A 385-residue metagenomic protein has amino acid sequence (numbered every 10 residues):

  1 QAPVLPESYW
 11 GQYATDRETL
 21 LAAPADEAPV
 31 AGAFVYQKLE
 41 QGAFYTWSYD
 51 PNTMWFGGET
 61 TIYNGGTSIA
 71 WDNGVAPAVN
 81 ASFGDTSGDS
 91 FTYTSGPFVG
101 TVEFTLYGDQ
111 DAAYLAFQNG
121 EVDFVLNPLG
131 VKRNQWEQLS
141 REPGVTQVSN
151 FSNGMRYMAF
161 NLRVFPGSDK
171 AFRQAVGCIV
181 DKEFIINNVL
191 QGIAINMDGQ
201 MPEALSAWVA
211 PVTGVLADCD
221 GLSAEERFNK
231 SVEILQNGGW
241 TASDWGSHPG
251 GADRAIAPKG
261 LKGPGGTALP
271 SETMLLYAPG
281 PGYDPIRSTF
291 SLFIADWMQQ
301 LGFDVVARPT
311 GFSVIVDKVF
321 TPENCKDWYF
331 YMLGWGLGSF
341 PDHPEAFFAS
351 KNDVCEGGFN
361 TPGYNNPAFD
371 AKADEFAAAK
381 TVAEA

Functional and structural regions predicted by a protein language model:
A2-E103, D111, F228-N229, E233-N237: Gly/Pro-rich hinge or "lid" segments in bacterial periplasmic/extracellular proteins
G32-V35, Y45, V99-T105, L269-P281 (+2 more regions): Short, well-ordered beta-strand elements
F34-V35, N196-P258, A278-T289, K380-E384: Structural transition elements
Q37-S48, P77-T92, E103-V164, A175 (+2 more regions): Extracellular/periplasmic solute-recognition and catalytic clefts
M54-F56, V164-F172: Short helix-loop capping/hinge motifs at secondary-structure junctions, enriched in acidic/polar residues
D111-V122, E137, R141, K170-A171 (+3 more regions): Short helices/loops that flank or line small-molecule/ion binding pockets
N134-S149, N324-D327, F340-G358: Ligand-binding "clamshell"
Q174, I186-V189, C219-D220, A224 (+4 more regions): Extracytoplasmic/peripheral linker and loop segments enriched in polar/acidic and small residues with frequent Thr/Pro
